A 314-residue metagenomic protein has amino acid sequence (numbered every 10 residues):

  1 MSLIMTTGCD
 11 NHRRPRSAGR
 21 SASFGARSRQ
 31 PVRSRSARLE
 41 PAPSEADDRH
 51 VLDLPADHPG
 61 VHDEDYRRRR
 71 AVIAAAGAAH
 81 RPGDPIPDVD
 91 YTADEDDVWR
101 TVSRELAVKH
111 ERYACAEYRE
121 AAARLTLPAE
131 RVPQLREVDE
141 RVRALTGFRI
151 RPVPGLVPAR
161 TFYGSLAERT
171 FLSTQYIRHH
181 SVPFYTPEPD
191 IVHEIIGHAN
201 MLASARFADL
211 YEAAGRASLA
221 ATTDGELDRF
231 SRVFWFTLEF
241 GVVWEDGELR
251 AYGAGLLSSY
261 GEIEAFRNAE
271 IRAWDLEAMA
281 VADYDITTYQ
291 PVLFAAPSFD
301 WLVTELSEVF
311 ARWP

Functional and structural regions predicted by a protein language model:
S2, C9, R14-S21, S28: Low-acidity, Ser/Thr- and Arg-rich intrinsically disordered low-complexity segments
I4-T6, A22, A26, S34 (+2 more regions): Hydrophobic transmembrane signal anchors and adjacent membrane-proximal interface regions, especially in viral
C9, S23-L202, V281, P291-P314: The feature captures two recurrent sequence modes
I177-T304: A contiguous, surface-oriented mixed alpha/beta subdomain in the mid-to-C-terminal portion of proteins that forms
